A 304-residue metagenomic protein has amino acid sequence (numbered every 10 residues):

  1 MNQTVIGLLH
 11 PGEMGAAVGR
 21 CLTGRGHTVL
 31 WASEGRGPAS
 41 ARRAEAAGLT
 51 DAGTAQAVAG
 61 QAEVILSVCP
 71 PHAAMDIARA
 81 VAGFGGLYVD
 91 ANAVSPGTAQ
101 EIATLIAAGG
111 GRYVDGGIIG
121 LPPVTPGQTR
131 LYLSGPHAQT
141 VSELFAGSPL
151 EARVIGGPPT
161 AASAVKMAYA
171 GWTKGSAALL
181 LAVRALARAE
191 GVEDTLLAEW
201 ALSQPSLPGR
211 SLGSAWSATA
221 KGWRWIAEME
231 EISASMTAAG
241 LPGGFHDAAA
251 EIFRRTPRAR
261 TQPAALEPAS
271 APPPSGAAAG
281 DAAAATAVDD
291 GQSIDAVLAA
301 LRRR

Functional and structural regions predicted by a protein language model:
M1-G60: NAD(P)+-binding Rossmann beta1-loop-alpha1 motif at the extreme N-terminus of oxidoreductases
I6, A74, V94-K174: Rossmann-fold dinucleotide-binding core
G26, G48, Q61-A62, G85 (+2 more regions): Short, well-ordered alpha-helix to beta-strand connector turns
H27, L49, G111, L150 (+1 more regions): Short phosphate-binding/catalytic loops that engage adenosine nucleotides
P38, E45, W223-R304: NAD(P)-dependent Rossmann-like dehydrogenase/reductase catalytic/cofactor-binding core
Q56-R112: Rossmann-fold NAD(P) dinucleotide-binding segment
V165-P263: Helical "substrate-binding/catalytic lid" subdomain of Rossmann-like NAD(P)-dependent dehydrogenases/reductases
